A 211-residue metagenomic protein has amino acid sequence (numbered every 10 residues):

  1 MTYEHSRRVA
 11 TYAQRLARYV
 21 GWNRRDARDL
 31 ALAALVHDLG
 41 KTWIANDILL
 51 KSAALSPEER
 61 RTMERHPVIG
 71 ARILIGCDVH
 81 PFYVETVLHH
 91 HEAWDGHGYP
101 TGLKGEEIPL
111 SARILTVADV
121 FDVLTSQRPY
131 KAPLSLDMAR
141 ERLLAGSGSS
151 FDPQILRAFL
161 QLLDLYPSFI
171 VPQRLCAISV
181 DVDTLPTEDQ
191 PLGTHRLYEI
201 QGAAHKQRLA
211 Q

Functional and structural regions predicted by a protein language model:
M1-Q211: Histidine- and acidic-residue-rich, metal-dependent catalytic cores
